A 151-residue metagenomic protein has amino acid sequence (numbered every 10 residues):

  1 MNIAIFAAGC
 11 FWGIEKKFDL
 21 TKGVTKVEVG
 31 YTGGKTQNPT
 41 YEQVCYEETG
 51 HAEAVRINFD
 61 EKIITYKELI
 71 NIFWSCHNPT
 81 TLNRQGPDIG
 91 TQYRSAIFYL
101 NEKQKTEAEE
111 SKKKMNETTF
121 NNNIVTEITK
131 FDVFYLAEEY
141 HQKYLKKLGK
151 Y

Functional and structural regions predicted by a protein language model:
M1-Y151: Flexible coil/turn and secondary-structure edge motifs
